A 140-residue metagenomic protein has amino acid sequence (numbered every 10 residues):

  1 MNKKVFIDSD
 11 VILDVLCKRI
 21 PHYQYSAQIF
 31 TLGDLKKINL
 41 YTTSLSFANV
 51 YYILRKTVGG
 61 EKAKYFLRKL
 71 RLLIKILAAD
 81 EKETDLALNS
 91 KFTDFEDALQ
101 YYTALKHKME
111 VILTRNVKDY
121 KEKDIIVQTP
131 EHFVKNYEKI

Functional and structural regions predicted by a protein language model:
M1-Y41, R55-K62, V134-I140: Short, well-structured N-terminal submotif of metal-dependent ribonuclease cores
N2-K4, Q28, L105-I140: Acidic, PIN/NYN-like endoribonuclease modules and their adjacent C-terminal/linker elements
I7, Y41-T42, A78, T114: Short beta-strand scaffold positions
V11-I12, N49-V50, L86: A general alpha-helix detector
L16, K91, D124: Short, flexible helix/strand-to-coil boundary loops that buttress conserved ligand/catalytic motifs in alpha/beta
T43-N49, R55-R71: Glycine/small-residue-rich phosphate/adenosyl-binding loop
E61-T84, Y120-I140: Short acidic, glycine/proline-enriched helix-loop-strand junctions
I74-V117: Active-site neighborhoods of divalent-metal-dependent phosphate/nucleic-acid chemistry enzymes
